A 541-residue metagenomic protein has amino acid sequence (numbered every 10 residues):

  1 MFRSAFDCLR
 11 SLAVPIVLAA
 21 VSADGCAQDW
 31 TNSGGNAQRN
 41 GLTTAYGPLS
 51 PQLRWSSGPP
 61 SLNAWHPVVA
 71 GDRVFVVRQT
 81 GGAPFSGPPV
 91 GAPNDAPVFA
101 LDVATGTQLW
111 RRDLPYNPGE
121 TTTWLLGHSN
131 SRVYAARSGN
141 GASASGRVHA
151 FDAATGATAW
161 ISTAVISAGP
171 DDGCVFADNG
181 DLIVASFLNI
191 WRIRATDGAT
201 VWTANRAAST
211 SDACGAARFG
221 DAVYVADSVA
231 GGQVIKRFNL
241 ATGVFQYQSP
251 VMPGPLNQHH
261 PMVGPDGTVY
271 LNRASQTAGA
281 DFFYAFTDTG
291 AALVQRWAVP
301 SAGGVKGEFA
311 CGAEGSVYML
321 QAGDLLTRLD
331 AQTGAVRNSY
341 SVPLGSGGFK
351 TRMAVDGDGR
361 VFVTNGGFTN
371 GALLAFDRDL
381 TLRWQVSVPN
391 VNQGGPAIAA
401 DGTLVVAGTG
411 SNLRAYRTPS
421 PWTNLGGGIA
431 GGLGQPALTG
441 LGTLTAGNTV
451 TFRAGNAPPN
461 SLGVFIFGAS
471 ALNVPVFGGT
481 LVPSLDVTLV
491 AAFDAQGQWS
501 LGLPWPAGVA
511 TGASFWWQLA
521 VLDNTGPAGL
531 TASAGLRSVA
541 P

Functional and structural regions predicted by a protein language model:
F2-A13: Bacterial N-terminal signal peptides that target proteins for export
S11-V21: Bacterial N-terminal signal peptides
V17, G47, P88-V90, R206 (+7 more regions): Generic marker of residues within folded, mature protein domains
A20-Q28: Bacterial Sec-dependent signal peptides at the C-terminal "C-region" and cleavage site
A27-S420: Secretory-pathway ectodomains
P419-P541: N-proximal, solvent-exposed segments at the start of the mature chain
